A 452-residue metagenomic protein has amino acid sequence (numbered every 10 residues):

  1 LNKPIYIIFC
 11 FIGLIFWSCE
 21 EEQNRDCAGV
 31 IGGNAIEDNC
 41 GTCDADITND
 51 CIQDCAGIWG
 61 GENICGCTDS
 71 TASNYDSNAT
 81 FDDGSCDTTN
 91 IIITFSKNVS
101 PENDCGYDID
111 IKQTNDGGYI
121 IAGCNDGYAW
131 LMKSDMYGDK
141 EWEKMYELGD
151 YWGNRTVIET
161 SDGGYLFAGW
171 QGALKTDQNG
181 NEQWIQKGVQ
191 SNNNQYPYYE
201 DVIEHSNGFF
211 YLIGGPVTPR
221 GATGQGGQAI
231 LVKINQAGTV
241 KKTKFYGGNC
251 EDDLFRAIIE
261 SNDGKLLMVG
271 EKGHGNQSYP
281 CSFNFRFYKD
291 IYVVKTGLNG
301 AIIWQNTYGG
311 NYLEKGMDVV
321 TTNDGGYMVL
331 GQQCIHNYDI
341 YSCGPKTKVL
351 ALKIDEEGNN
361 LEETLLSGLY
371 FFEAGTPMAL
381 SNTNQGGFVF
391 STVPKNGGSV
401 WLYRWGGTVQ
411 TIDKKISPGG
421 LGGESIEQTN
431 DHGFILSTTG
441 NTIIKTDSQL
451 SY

Functional and structural regions predicted by a protein language model:
L1-C105, D447-Y452: Primarily marks secretory-pathway-exposed extracellular/lumenal segments that are disulfide- and glycosylation-prone
N90-Y452: A sequence-level/structural motif corresponding to short, flexible coil/turn segments enriched in small polar residues
